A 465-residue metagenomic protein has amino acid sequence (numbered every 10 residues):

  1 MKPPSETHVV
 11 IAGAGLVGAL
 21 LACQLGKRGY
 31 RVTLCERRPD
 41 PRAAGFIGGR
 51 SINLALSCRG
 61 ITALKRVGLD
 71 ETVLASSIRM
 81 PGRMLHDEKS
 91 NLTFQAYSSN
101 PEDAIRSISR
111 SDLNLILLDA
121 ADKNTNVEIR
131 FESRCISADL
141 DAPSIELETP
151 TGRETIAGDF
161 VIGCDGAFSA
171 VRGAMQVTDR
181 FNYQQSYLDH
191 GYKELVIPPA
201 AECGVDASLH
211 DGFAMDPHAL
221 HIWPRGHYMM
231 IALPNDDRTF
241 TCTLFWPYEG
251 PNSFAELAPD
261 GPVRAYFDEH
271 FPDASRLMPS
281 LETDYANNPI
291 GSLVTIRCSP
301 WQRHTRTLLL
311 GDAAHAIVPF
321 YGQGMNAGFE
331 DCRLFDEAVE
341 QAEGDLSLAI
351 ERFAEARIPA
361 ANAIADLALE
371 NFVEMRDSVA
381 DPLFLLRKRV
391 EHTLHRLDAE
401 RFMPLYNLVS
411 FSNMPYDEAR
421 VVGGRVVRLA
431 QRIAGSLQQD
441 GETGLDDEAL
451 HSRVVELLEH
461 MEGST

Functional and structural regions predicted by a protein language model:
K2-T7, S57-E194, D260: Conserved N-terminal helical subregion
E6, E337-T465: C-terminal helical "tail/cap" subdomain of flavin- and related membrane-associated enzymes
A12-K27, G163, L195, P289-A380 (+1 more regions): Conserved mid-domain beta->alpha element of the FAD-binding
V17, D40, F168: Conserved Rossmann-like nucleotide-cofactor binding loop
G26-G49: Glycine-rich FAD pyrophosphate-binding loop
A75-R79, E128, E269-A286, E343-R352 (+1 more regions): Acidic/histidine metal-binding catalytic segments
D119, S133-S137, A142-L293, R297 (+1 more regions): Conserved FAD-binding catalytic core of PHBH/FMO-like flavoproteins
